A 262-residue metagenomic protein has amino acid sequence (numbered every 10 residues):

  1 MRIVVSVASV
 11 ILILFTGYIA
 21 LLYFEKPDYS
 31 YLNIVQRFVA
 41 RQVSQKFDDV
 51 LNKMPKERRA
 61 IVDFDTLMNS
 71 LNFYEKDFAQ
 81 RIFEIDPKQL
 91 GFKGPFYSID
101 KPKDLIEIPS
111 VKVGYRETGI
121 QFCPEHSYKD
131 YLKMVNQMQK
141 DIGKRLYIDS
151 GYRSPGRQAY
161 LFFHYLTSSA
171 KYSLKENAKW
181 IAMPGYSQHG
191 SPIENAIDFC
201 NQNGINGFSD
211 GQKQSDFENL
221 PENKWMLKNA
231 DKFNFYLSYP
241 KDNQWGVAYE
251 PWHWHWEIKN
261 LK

Functional and structural regions predicted by a protein language model:
M1-V4: Positively charged n-region of N-terminal signal peptides that target proteins for export
S6, L14-S150, F163-K262: Extracytoplasmic cell-surface/polysaccharide-interacting catalytic and binding patches
R153-A159: Short, well-ordered surface patches within globular domains
